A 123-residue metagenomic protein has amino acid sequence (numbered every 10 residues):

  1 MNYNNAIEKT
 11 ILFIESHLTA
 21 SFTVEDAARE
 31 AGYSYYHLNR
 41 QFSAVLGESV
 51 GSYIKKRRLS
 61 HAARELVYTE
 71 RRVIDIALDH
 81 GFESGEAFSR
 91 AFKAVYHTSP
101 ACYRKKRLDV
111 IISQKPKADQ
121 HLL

Functional and structural regions predicted by a protein language model:
M1, S43-A44: N-terminal intrinsically disordered/low-complexity leader segments
M1-Y3, R90-L123: …primarily DNA-binding HTH/wHTH and HhH modules…
E8-E25, A44-H80, K106-L123: Terminal helix-turn-helix DNA-binding modules in bacterial transcription factors
A31, H80-G81: Core residues of bacterial helix-turn-helix
S34-Y35, E83-S84: Short coil turns linking two alpha-helices in DNA-binding domains
L38, F42, A87-F88, F92: Short hydrophobic/aromatic patch on the recognition helix
